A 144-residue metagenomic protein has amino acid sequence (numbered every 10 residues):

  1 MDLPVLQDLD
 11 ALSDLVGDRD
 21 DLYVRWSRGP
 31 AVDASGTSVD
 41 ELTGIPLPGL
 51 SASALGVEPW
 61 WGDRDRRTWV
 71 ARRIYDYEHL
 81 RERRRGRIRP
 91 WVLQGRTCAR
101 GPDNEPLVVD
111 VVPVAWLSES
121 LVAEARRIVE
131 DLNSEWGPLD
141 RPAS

Functional and structural regions predicted by a protein language model:
M1-D21, D33-S35, D40-S144: Conserved NAD+-utilizing ADP-ribose enzyme module
R25-S27, V32: Fungal intrinsically disordered, Ser/Thr/Pro-rich regulatory tracts
